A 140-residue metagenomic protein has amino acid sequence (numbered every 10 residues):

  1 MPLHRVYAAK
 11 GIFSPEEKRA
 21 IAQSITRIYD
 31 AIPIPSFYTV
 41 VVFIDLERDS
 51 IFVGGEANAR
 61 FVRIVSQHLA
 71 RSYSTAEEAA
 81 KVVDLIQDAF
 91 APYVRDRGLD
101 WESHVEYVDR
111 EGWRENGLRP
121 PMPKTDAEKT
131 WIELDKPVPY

Functional and structural regions predicted by a protein language model:
M1-Y140: A domain-level signal for the structural core that forms small-molecule/cofactor-binding pockets and catalytic centers
